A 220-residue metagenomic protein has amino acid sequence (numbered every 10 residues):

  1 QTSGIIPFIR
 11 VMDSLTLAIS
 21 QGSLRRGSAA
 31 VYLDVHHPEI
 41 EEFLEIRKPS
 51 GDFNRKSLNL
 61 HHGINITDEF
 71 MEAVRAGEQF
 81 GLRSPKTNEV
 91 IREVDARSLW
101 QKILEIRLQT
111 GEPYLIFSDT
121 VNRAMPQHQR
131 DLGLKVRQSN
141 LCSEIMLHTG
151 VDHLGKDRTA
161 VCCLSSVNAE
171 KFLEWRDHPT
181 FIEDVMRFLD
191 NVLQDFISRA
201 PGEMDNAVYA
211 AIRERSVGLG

Functional and structural regions predicted by a protein language model:
Q1, I5-F8, I19-G22, R107-G220: Function-dense linear segments that define catalytic or interfacial modules in macromolecule-processing proteins
Q1-V11, Q21-R137: Conserved, charged catalytic cores of large soluble enzymes
D13, F43, G155-R158: N-proximal short alpha-helices
